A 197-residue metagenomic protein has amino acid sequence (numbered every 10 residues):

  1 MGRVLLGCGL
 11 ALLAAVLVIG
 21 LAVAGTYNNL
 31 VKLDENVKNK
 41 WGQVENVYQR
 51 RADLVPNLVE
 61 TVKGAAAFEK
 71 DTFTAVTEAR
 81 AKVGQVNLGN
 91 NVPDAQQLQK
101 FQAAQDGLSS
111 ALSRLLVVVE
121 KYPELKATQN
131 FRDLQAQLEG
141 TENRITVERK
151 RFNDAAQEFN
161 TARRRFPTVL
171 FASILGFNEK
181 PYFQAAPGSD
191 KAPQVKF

Functional and structural regions predicted by a protein language model:
M1-F197: A helix-centric hydrophobic-segment signal that preferentially recognizes long, alpha-helical stretches used
